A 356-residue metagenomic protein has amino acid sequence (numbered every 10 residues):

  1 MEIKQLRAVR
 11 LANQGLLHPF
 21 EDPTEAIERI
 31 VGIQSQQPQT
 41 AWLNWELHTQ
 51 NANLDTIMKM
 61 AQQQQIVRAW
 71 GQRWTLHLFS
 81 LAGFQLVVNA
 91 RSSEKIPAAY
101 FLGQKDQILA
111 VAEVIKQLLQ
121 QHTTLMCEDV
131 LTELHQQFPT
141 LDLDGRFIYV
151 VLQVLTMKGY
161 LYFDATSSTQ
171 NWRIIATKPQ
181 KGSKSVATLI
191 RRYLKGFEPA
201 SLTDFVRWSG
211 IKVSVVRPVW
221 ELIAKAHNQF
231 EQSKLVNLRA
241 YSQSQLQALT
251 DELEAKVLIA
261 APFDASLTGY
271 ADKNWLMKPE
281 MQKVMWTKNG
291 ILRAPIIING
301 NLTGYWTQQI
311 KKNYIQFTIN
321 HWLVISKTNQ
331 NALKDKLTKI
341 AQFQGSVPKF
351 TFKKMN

Functional and structural regions predicted by a protein language model:
M1-E128, T132-T140: Phosphate-backbone binding and catalysis cores of DNA-processing enzymes
Q62-G71, T75-L76, T156-T166, A224-E231 (+1 more regions): A short, conserved structural fragment
L78-L86, S167-K184, V236-T250: Short, cationic-aromatic polyanion-contact patches
V87-F101, T177-E198, E254-A261, S266: Short, amphipathic alpha-helical interaction segments positioned at domain boundaries
Q104-T124, S183-P199, W220: Positively charged, polyanion-binding regions of nucleic-acid-associated proteins
D144-V219: Loop-centered beta-sheet repeat module
L222-P279: Non-catalytic regulatory appendages
P279, W286-L292, I296-N356: Glycine-rich, small/acidic residue-mixed loop/short-helix segments
